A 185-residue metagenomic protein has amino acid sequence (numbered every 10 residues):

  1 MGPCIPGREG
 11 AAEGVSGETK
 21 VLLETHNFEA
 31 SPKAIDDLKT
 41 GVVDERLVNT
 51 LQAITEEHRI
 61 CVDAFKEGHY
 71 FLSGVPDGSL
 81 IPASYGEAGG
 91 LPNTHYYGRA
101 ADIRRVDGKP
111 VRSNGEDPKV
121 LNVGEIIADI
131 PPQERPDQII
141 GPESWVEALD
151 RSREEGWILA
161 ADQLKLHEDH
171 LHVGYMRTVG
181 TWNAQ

Functional and structural regions predicted by a protein language model:
M1-D63: Active-site acidic/histidine clusters and adjacent loop/turn architecture that either coordinate catalytic ions
M1-E9, G14, G74-Y85, A148-L166 (+1 more regions): Surface-exposed flexible segments
P3-P6, P32, P76, P82 (+4 more regions): Proline-rich intrinsically disordered, low-complexity coils
K20-D36, S79-P92, Y96-P110: Short, conserved helix/loop micro-motifs enriched in His/Cys and acidic residues
I35-D36, L72-D77, S113-P118: Short, flexible/disordered intra-domain loops and linkers
A53-R99, S152, G156-D162: Active-site-adjacent substructure of cysteine-protease-like catalytic cores
G89-P92, Y96-R99, R104-Q185: Catalytic cores and adjacent binding grooves of peptidoglycan-active enzymes
